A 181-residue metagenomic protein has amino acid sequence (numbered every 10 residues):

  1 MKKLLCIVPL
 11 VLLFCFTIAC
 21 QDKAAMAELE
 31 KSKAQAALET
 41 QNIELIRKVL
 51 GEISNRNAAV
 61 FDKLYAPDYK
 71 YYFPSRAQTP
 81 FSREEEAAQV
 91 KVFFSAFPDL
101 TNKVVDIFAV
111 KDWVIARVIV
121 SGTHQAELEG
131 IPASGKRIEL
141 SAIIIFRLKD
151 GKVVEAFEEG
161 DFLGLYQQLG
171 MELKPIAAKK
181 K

Functional and structural regions predicted by a protein language model:
M1-V8: Bacterial N-terminal signal peptides that target proteins for export
V8-T17: Bacterial N-terminal signal peptides
C20-P67, K174-K181: Short, low-complexity N-terminal intrinsically disordered segments enriched in polar/charged residues
K23-A24, I115, E139-L169: Short beta-strand edge/turn micro-motifs at domain boundaries
I46-V49, V60-D62, Y69, E86 (+3 more regions): Hydrophobic pocket/interface hotspot
A59-V114: A solvent-exposed, acidic/Ser-Thr-rich amphipathic alpha-helical stretch
D112-H124: A short hydrophobic beta-strand element
G122-D150: Exposed beta-sheet edge and beta->alpha loop/turn motif
